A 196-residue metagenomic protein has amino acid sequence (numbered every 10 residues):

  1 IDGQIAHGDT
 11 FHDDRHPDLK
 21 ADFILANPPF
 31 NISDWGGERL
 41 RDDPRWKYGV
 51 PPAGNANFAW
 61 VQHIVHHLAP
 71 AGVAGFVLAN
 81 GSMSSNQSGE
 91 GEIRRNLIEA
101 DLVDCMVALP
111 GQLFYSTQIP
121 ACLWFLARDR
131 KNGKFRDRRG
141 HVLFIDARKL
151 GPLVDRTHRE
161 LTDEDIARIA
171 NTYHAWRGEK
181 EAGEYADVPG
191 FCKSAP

Functional and structural regions predicted by a protein language model:
I1-D2: Short, conserved SAM-binding/catalytic segment of Class I S-adenosyl-L-methionine-dependent methyltransferases
H7, H12-P196: A conserved structural/catalytic subdomain of Rossmann-like adenosyl-cofactor enzymes
